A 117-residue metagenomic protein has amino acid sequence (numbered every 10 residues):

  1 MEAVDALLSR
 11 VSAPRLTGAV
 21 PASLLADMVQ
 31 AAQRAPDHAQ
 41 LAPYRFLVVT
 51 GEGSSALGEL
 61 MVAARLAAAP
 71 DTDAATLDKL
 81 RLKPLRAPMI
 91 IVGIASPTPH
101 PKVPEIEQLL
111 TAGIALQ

Functional and structural regions predicted by a protein language model:
M1-A87: N-terminal amphipathic, basic helical "cap/leader" segment at the start of enzyme domains
L16, G93-I94: Short beta-strand element of the conserved SAM-dependent methyltransferase core
A32, I91, P97-Q117: Small-aliphatic-rich amphipathic alpha-helix that forms the alpha element of a beta-alpha
